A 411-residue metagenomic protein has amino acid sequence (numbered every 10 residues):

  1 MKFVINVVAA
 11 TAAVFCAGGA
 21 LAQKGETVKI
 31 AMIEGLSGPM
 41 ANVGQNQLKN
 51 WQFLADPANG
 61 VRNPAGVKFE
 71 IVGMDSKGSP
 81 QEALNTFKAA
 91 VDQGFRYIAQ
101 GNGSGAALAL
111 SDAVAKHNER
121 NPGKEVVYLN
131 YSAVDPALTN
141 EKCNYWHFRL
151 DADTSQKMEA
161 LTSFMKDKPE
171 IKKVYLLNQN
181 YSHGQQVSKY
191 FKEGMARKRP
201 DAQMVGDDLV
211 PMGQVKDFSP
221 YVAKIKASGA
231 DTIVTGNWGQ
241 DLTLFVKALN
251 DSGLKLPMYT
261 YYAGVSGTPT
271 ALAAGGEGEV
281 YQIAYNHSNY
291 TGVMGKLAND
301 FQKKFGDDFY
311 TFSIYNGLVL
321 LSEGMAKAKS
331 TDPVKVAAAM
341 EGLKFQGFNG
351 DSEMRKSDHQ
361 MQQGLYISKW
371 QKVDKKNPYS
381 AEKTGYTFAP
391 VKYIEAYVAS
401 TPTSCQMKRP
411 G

Functional and structural regions predicted by a protein language model:
M1-K29, N63, D92, S404 (+1 more regions): Short, low-complexity disordered leader/linker segments with a strong preference for bacterial N-terminal type II
K24-G25, L48-I71, A196-Q203: Signal peptide-proximal N-terminal region of secreted/periplasmic/extracellular or secretory-lumen proteins
T27, A31-L54, M74-Q81, N102-G105 (+2 more regions): Extracytoplasmic "Venus flytrap"
T27, N42-N46, G60-L138, L150 (+1 more regions): Beta-alpha junction/loop-to-helix N-cap segments that form part of ligand/metal-binding clefts
V28, K344, F348-G411: Solvent-exposed, acidic/polar segments of extracytosolic/periplasmic ligand-binding ectodomains
E82-K88, P136-A137, Y145-G253, S288-K296: Extracellular/periplasmic Venus flytrap/periplasmic-binding protein
A90-S104, N121-Y131, K173-N178, G229-G239 (+4 more regions): Periplasmic-binding protein-like
N144, V246-L318, A326-T331, D374 (+1 more regions): Extracellular/periplasmic periplasmic-binding protein-like sensory domains
